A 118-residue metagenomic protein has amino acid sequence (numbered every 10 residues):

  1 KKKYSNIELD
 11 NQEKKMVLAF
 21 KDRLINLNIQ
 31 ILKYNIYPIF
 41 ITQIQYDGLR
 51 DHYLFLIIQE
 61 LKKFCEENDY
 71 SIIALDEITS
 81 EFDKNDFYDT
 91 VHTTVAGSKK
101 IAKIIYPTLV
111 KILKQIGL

Functional and structural regions predicted by a protein language model:
K1-K63, E67, L75-K84: Serine-dependent acyl-ester chemistry module
Y70-S71, F87-L118: Histidine-centered active-site loop/cap adjacent to the catalytic His in serine esterases/O-acetyl transfer systems
